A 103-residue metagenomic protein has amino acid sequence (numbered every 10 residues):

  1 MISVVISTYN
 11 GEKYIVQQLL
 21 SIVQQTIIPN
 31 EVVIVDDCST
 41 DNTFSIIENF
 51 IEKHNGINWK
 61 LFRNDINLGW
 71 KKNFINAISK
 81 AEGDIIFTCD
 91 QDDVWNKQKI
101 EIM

Functional and structural regions predicted by a protein language model:
M1-M103: Nucleotide-sugar donor-binding/catalytic module of glycosyltransferases that assemble extracellular/cell-envelope
